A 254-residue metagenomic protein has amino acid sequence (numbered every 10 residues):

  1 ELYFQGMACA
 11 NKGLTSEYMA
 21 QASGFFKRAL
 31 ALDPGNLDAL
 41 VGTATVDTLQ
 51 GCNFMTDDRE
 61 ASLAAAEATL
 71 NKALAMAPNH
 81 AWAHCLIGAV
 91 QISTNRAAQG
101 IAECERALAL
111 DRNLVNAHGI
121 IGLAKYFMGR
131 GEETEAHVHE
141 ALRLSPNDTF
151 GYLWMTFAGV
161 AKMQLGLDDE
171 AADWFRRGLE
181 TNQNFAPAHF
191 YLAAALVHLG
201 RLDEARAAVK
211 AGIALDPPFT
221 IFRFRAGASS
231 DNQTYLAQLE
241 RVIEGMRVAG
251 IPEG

Functional and structural regions predicted by a protein language model:
E1-H198, E204, A208, G254: Acidic, proline/glycine-rich low-complexity intrinsically disordered segments
E17-Y18, G166, A214, G227 (+1 more regions): Alpha-helical protein-protein interaction elements
F25-R28, L215, A249: Structured segments of extracytoplasmic/periplasmic soluble domains in secreted or envelope-associated proteins
E180-T181, K210, A214-P218: Non-catalytic carbohydrate-binding regions of carbohydrate-active enzymes
P187, P217-R223: Short acidic (Asp/Glu) and glycine-rich catalytic loops that position anionic groups and cofactors
L199-D203, Q233-L236: Short, well-ordered coil↔helix boundary/capping segments
I221-G254: Terminal, low-structured helical/coil segments at or just beyond the last alpha-helical repeat
